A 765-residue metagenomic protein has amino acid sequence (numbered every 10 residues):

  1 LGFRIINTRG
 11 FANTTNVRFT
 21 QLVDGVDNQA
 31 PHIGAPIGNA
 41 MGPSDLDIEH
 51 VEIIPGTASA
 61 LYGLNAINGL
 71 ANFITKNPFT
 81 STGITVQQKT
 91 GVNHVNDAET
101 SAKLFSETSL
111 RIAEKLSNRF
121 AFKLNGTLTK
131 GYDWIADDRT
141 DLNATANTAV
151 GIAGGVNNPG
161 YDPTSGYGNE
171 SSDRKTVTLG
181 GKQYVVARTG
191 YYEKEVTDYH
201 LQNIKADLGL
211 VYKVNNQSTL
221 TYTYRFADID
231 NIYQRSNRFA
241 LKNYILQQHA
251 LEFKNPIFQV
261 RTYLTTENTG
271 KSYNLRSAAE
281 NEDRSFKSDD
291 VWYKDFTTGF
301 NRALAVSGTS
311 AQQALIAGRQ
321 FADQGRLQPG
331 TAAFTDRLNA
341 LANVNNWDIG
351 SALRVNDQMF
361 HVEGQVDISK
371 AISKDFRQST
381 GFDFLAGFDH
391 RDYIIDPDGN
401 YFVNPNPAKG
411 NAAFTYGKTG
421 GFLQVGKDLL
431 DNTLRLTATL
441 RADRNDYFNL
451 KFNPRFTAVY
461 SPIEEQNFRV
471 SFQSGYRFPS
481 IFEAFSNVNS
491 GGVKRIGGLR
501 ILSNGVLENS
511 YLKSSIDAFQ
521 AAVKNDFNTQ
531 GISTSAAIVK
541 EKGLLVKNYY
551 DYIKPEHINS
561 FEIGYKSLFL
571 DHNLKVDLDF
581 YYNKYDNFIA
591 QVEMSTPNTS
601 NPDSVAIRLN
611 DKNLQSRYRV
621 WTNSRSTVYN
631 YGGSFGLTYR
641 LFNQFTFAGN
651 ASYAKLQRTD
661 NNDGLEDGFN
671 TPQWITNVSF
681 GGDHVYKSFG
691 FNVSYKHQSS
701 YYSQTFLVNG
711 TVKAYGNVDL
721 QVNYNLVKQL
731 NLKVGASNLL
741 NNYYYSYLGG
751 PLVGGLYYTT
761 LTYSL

Functional and structural regions predicted by a protein language model:
L1-D27, E49-H50: Extracytoplasmic beta-strand/coil segments of soluble accessory domains associated with Gram-negative outer-membrane
T20-L22, H50, I54, L70-K76 (+7 more regions): Predominantly transmembrane beta-strands of Gram-negative outer membrane beta-barrel pores used for transport
D27-T57: Short acidic/polar hinge/loop motifs at secondary-structure boundaries that mediate gating or recognition
A113-R119, N125-G131, L201, I245-H249 (+6 more regions): Conserved C-terminal beta-signal and adjacent last beta-strands/turns of outer-membrane beta-barrel proteins
R119-F122, Q217-L220, F253-T262, I372-R377 (+8 more regions): Repeated loop/turn-to-beta-strand initiation elements of outer-membrane beta-barrel proteins
L264, G318-L436, A606-N630, E666 (+2 more regions): Outer-membrane beta-barrel transmembrane domain signature of Gram-negative proteins, especially the mid-to-C-terminal
L429-L430, K575-Y702: Gram-negative outer-membrane beta-barrel transporters
I501-S616: Membrane-embedded beta-barrel scaffold of Gram-negative outer-membrane proteins
